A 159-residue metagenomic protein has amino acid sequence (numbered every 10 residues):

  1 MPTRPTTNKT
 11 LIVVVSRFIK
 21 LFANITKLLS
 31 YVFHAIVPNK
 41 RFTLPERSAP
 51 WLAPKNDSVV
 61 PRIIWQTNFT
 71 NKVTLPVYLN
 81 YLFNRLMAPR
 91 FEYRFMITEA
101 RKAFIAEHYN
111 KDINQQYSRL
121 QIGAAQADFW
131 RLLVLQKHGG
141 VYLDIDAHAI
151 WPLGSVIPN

Functional and structural regions predicted by a protein language model:
T7-K111: N-terminal anchoring/stem segment of glycosyltransferases
W51, Q116, L132-V134: Generic hydrophobic alpha-helical membrane-segment signal
F83, I113, F129-R131: Hydrophobic alpha-helical segments, principally membrane-spanning helices and signal/leader peptides
I105, Y109-R119, G123: ATP-dependent phospho-/nucleotidyl transfer catalytic cores
A124-N159: GT-A fold catalytic core of metal-dependent nucleotide-sugar glycosyltransferases, centered on the diacidic
